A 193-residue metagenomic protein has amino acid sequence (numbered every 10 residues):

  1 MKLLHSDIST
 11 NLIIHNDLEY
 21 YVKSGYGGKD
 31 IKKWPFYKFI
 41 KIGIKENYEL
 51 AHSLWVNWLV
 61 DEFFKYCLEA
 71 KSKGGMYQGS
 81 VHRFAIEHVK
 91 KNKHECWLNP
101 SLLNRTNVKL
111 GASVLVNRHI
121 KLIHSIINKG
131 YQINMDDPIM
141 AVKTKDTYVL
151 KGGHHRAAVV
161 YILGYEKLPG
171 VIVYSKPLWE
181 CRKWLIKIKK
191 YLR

Functional and structural regions predicted by a protein language model:
K2-K65, N134-K187: A short, basic-hydrophobic beta/loop patch
H5, H15, H52, H82 (+5 more regions): Histidine (H) residue identity feature
S6-S9, S24, S53, S72 (+5 more regions): Generic serine detector
I44-L103, V108: Extended, charge-rich helix/loop segments that form flexible, surface "patches" used to engage negatively charged
E87-K151: Short alpha-helix boundary/capping and kink motifs at helix termini
